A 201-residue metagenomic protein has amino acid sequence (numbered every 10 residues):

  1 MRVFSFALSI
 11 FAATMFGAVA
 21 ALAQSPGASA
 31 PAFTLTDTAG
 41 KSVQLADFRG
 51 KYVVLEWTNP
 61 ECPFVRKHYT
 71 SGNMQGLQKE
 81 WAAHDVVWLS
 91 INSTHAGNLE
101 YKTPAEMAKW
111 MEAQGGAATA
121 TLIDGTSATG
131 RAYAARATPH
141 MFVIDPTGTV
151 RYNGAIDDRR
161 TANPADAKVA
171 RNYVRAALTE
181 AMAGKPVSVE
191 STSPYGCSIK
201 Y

Functional and structural regions predicted by a protein language model:
A7-A18: Bacterial N-terminal signal peptides
A20-A23: Boundary at the C-terminal end of the N-terminal hydrophobic targeting segment
F33-V53: A short beta-strand-turn-helix
A46-R66, W88, L178: Short active-site neighborhood of thiol/selenol oxidoreductases, capturing the structured segment around
K51-Y52, K67-I91: Conserved helix-turn-beta segment immediately C-terminal to the redox Cys motif in thioredoxin-like folds
D85-Y101, A117-S127: Thiol-based oxidoreductase modules, predominantly thioredoxin-like and allied folds used for disulfide exchange
A105-R151: Short, internal strand/loop/helix patches that form the active-site neighborhood or redox-interaction surface
V143-Y201: Thiol-/selenol-based redox modules, centered on thioredoxin-like and closely related oxidoreductase domains
